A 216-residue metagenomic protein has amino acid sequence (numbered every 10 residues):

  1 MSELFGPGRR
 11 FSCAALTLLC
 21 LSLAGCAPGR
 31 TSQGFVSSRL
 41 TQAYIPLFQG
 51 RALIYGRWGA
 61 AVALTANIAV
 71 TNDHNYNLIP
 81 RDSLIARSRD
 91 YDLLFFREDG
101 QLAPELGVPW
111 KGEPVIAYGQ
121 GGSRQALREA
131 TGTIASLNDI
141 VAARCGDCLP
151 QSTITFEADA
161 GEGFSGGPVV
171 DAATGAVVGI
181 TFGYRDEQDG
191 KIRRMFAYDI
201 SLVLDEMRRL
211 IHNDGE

Functional and structural regions predicted by a protein language model:
S2-A15: Bacterial N-terminal signal peptides that target proteins for export
L16-C20: Hydrophobic helical h-region of N-terminal Sec-dependent signal peptides in bacterial secretory/periplasmic proteins
L23-G25: C-terminal motif of bacterial Sec signal peptides marking the signal peptidase cleavage site
P28-S38, Q101-A103, V177-E216: C-terminal cap/linker of serine protease catalytic domains
L40-N72, I79-R87, A130, G166: A conserved glycine-rich beta-strand in the N-terminal activation segment of trypsin-fold
A61, N67, T71, F96 (+7 more regions): Terminal peptide-recognition signature
T65-R128: Conserved active-site neighborhood of the chymotrypsin/trypsin-like protease fold
L102-I154, D159-S165, T181-K191: Flexible, gly/ser-rich surface segments that form the specificity/activation loops bordering the active-site cleft
